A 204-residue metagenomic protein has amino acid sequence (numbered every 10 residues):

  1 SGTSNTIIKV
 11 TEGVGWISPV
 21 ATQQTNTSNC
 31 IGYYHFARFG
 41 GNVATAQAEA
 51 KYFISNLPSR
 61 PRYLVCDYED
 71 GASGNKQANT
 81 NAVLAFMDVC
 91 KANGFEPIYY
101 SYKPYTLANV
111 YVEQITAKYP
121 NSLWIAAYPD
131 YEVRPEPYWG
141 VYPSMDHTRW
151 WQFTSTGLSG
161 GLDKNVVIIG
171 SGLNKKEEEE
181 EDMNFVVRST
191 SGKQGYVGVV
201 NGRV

Functional and structural regions predicted by a protein language model:
S1-S4, Q114-M183: Functionally critical loop-and-helix segments that line ligand-binding/catalytic clefts of soluble enzyme domains
S1-Y99: Substrate-binding cleft of extracellular glycoside hydrolase catalytic domains
G15, L158-L162, Y196: Short, solvent-exposed loop/turn elements at domain surfaces
F36, Y100-Y102, Y128, F153: Conserved beta-strand termini and adjacent loop/short-helix elements that scaffold enzyme active sites in alpha/beta
G40, A72, P104, E132 (+1 more regions): Residue-level detector of flexible, active-site-proximal loop/helix-junction positions within diverse enzyme catalytic
P61, E96-P97, E177-F185: Generic detector of solvent-exposed, compositionally biased contiguous segments
P104-I115: Beta-rich nucleic-acid/ligand-interaction surfaces
E179-V204: Short, surface-exposed polybasic-aromatic patches that bind anionic ligands, especially phosphate groups
